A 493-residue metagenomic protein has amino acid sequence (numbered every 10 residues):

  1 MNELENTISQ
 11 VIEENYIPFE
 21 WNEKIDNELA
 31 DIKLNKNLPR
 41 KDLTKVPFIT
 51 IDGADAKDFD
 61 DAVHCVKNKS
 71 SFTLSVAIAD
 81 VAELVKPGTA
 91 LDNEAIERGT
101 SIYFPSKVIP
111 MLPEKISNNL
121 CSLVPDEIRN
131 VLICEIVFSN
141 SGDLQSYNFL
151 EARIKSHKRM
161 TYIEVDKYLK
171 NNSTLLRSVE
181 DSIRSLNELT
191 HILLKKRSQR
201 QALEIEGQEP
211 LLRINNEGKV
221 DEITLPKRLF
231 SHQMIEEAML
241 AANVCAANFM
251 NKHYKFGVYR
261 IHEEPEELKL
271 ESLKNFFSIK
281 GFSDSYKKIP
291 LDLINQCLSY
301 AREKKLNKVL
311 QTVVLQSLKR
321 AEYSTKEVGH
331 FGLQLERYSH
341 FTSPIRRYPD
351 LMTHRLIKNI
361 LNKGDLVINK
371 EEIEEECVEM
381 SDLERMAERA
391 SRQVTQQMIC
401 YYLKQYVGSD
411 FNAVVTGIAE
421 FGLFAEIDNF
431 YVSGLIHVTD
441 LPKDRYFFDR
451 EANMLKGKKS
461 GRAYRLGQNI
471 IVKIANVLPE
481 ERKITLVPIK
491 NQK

Functional and structural regions predicted by a protein language model:
M1-Y446, A452, G467-K493: Electropositive polyanion-binding surfaces
K458-G461, R465: C-terminal structured domains
